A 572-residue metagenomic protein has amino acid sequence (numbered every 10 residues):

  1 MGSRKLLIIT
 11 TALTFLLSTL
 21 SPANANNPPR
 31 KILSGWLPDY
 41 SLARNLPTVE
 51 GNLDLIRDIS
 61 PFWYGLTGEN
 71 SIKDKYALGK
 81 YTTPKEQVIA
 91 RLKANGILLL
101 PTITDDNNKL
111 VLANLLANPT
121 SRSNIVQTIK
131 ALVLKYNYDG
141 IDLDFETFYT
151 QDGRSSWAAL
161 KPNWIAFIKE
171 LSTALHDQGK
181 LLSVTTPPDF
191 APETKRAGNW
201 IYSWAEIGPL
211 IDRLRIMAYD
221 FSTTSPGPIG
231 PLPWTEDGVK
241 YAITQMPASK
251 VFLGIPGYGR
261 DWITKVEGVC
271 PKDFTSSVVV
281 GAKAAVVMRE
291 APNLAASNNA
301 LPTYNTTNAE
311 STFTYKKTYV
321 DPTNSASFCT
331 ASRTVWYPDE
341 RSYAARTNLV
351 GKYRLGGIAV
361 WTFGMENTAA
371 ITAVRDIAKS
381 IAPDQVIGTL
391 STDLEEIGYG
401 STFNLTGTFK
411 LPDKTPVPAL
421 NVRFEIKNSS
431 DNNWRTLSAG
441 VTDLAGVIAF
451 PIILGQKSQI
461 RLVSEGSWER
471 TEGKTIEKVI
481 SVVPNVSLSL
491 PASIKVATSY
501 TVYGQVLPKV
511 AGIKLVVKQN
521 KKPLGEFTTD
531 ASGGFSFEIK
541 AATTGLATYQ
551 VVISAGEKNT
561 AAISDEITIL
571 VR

Functional and structural regions predicted by a protein language model:
N26-A131: Glycan-recognition patch characteristic of GH18 chitinases/ENGases and related GlcNAc/peptidoglycan-binding proteins
I59, L143, L171, L214 (+3 more regions): Conserved, mostly hydrophobic/aromatic
E69-T83, Y149-L294: Substrate-binding surface in catalytic domains of secreted glycosidases
G257-R346, A378-I381: Glycan-binding loop/region signatures in secreted carbohydrate-active enzymes
S380-D413, V479-T501, V506-L507: Beta-strand-rich domain onsets/edges
L411-T436, P508-P523: Short flexible loop/turn segments that cap and initiate beta-strands
T436-F450, T529-E538, G545: Glycine-centered loop-to-beta-strand initiation motif
L454-I476, A547-I563: Enriched for extracellular/lumenal, surface-exposed ectodomains of secreted and cell-surface proteins
